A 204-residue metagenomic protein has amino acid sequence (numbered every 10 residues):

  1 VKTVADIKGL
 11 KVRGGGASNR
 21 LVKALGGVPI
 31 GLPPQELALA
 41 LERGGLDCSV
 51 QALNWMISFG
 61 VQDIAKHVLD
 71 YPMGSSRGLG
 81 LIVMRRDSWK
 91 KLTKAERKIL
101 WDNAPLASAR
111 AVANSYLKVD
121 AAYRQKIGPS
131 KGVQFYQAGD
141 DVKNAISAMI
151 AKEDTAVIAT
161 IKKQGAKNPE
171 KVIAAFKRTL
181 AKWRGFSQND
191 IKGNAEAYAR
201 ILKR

Functional and structural regions predicted by a protein language model:
V1-R204: N-terminal secretory/targeting leader peptides
